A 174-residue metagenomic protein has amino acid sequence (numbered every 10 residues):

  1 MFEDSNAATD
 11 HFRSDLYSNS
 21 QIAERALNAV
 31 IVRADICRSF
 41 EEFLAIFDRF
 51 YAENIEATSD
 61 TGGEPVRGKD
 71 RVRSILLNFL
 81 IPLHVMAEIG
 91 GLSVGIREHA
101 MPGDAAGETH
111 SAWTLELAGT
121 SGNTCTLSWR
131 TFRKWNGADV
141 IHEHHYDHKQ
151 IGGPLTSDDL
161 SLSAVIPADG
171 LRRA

Functional and structural regions predicted by a protein language model:
M1-R49, E53, G170-A174: Short, low-complexity N-terminal intrinsically disordered segments enriched in polar/charged residues
M1-S18, L80-A174: A beta-strand edge to alpha-helix "cap/lid" segment located at domain peripheries
L27-A29, A52, G63, K69 (+2 more regions): Low-complexity, intrinsically disordered short peptide segments enriched in small/polar/basic residues
L27-A34, F40, Y51, I75-L80 (+2 more regions): Hydrophobic alpha-helical core bundles mediating ligand binding, dimerization, or RNAP-core interactions
E42-T109: A solvent-exposed, acidic/Ser-Thr-rich amphipathic alpha-helical stretch
